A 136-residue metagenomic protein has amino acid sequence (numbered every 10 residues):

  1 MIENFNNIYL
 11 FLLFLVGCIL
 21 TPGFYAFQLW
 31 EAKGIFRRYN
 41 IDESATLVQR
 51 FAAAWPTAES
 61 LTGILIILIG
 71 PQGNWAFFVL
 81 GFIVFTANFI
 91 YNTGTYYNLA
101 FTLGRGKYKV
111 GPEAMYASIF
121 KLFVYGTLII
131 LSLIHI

Functional and structural regions predicted by a protein language model:
L10-I35: N-terminal signal-anchor/start-transfer transmembrane helix
I19-Y25, T46-L68, I83-T86: Core segments of alpha-helical transmembrane spans in multipass integral membrane proteins
L29-T46, F101-V110: Cytosolic, membrane-interface loops and tails of multi-pass inner-membrane proteins
P56, F78-N98, K121-Y125: Hydrophobic alpha-helical membrane segments
L68-V84, K109-P112: Loop-to-transmembrane helix junctions at the membrane interface
Y91-M115: Membrane-helix boundary connector in multi-pass membrane proteins
G106-S132: Alpha-helical membrane-associated segments of multi-pass integral membrane proteins
I134-I136: Conserved small/polar residues in nucleotide/adenosyl-binding loops
